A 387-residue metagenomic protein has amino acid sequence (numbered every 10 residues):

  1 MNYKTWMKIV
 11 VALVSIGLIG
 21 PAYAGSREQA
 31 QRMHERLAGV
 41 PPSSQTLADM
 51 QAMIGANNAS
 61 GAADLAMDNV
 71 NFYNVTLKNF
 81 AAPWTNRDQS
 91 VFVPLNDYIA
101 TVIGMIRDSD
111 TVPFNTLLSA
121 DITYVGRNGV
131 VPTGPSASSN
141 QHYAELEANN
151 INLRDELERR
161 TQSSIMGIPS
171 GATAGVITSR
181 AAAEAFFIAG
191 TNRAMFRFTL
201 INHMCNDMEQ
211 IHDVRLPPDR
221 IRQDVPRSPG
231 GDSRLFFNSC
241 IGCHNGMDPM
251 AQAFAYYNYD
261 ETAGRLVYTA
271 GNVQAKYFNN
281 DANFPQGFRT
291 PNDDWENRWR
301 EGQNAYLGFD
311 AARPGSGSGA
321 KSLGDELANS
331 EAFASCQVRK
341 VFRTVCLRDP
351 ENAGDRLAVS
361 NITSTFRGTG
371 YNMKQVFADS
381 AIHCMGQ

Functional and structural regions predicted by a protein language model:
M1-V10: Bacterial N-terminal signal peptides that target proteins for export
V10-L18: Bacterial N-terminal signal peptides
I19-A24: Sec/Tat signal peptide C-region and signal peptidase I cleavage site
S26-L77, Y257-R313, I382-Q387: Substrate/cofactor-recognition hotspot
S26-R27, Q31-R36, V40-S43, F237-M247 (+1 more regions): Short, thiol/selenol-centered motifs that function as redox-active sites or metal-ligating centers
S44-L47, T76, R87-F92, Q210-R215 (+3 more regions): Short, solvent-exposed loop/turn and secondary-structure capping segments
G61-M250, A328, A332, F342-V345 (+5 more regions): Extended surface/linker regions that mediate inter-domain or inter-protein docking in multi-component redox
M166, S179-N192, P226-R227, D232-L235 (+4 more regions): Electron-transfer interface patches adjacent to heme c in soluble/periplasmic c-type cytochromes and di-/multiheme
